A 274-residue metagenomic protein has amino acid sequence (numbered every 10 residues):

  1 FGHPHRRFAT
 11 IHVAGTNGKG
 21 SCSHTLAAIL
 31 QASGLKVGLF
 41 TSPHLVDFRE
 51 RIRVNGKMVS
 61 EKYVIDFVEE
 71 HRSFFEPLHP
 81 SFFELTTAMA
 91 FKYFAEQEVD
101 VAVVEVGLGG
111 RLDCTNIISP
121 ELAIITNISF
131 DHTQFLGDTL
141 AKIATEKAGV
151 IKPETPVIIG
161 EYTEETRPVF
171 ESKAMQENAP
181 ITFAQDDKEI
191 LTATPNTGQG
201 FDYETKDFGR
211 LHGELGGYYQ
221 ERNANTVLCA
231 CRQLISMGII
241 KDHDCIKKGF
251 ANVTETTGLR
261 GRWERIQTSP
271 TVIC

Functional and structural regions predicted by a protein language model:
F1-L45, L122-I124: Walker A (P-loop) phosphate-binding motif
H3-R6, A32-I118, Q134-L136, E165: ATP-dependent carboxylate-amine ligase catalytic core
R7, E96, V101-V106, C114-I124 (+3 more regions): Nucleotide phosphate-binding/pyrophosphate-handling subdomain across enzymes that bind or process nucleotide phosphates
L35, T155, E177-I181: Short glycine/serine/threonine/alanine-rich loop segments
P43, T86-F135, R167-R210, L259: Extended acidic/charged loop-beta regions that coordinate divalent cations and stabilize anionic phosphate/carboxylate
A144-P153: Membrane-proximal helix-turn-helix segments that form the acceptor-binding/catalytic region of lipid-linked
K152-E161: Short loop-to-beta-strand entry elements in the cores of soluble alpha/beta enzymes
G160-E161, K173-P195, E214-Y218, K247-E255 (+1 more regions): Beta-strand->loop->alpha-helix junctions that form or flank phosphate-binding loops in nucleotide-handling enzymes
